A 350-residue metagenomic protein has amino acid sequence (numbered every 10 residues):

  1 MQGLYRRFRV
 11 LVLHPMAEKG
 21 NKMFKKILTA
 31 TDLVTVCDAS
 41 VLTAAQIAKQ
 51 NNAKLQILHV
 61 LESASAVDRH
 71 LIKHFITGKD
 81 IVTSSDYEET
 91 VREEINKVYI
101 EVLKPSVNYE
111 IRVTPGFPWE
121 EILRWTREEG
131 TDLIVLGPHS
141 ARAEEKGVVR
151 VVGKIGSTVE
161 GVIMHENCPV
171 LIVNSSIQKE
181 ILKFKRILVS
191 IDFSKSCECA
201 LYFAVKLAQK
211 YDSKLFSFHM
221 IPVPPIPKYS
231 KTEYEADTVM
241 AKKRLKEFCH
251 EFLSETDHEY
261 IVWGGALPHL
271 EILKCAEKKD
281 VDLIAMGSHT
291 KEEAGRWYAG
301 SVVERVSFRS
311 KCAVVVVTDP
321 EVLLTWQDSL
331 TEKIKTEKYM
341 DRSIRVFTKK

Functional and structural regions predicted by a protein language model:
Q2-Y5, H14: Low-complexity, intrinsically disordered or signal/transmembrane-proximal segments
R9-P15, G20-K22, Q46, Q50 (+3 more regions): Gly/Ser-rich helix-loop-strand patches that form or flank binding pockets for ribonucleotide-derived cofactors
A17-T77, S106, K185-E235, H250-S254 (+4 more regions): Small/aliphatic-rich secondary-structure junction motif
V36, R142-E144, S196, P268 (+1 more regions): Short glycine-rich, flexible loops that bind phosphorylated cofactors or substrates
S40, D68, K146-G147, K183 (+5 more regions): Short, well-ordered secondary-structure micro-motifs
T77-E93, E233-K242: A short acidic, glycine-rich active-site loop that binds or catalyzes chemistry on phosphate/adenosine moieties
Y109-I111, H258-I261: Rossmann-fold cofactor-recognition segment
V113-I122, W263-E271: Charged docking surfaces used in two-component/phosphorelay signaling
